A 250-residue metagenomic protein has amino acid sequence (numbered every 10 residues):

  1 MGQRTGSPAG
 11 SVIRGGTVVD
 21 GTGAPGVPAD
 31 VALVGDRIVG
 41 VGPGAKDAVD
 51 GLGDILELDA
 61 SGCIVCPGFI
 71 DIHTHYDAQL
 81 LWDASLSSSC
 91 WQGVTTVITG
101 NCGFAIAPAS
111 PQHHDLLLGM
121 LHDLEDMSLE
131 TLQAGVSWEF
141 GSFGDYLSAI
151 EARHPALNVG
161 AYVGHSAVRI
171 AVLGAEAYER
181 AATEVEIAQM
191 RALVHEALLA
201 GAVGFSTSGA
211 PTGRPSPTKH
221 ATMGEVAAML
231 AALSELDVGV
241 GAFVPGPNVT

Functional and structural regions predicted by a protein language model:
Q3-V12, V18-G68: Histidine-rich, glycine-flanked metal-binding segment
G16, D36, G62, H73 (+3 more regions): Divalent metal-coordination and catalytic microenvironments
D20, D77, F104-P108, A167-I170 (+2 more regions): Flexible loop/turn segments at secondary-structure boundaries
G44, C102-G103, A210, G246: Short, ordered loop/turn segments at secondary-structure junctions
I64-S88: Di-metal (Zn2+ and/or Mg2+/Mn2+) metal-binding site signature of metallo-dependent hydrolases with the MBL/beta-CASP
G68-T74, V97-T99, V159-V163, F205-T207 (+1 more regions): Hydrophobic faces of well-ordered beta-strands that scaffold small-molecule active sites in alpha/beta enzyme cores
W82-V203: Divalent-metal coordination cores built from histidine and acidic residues
G144-H154, R180-T250: Histidine/acidic residue-rich metal-binding segments in metalloenzymes
